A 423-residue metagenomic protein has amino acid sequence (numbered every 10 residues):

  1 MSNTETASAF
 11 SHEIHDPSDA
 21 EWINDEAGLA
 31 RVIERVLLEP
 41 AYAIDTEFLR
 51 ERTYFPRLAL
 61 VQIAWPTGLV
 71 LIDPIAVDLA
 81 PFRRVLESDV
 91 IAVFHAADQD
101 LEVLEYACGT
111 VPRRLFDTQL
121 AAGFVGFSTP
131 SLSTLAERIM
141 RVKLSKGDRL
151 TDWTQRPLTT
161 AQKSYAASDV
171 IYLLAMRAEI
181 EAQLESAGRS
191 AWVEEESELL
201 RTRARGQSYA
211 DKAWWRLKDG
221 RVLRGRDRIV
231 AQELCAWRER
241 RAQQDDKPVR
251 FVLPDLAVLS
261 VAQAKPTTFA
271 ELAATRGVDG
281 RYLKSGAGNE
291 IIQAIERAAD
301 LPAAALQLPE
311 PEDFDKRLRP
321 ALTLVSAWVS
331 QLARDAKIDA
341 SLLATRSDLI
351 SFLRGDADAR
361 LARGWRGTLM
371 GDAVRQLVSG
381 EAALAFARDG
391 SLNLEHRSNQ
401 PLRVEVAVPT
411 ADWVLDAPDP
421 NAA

Functional and structural regions predicted by a protein language model:
M1-Y42, T46: N-terminal accessory regions of nucleic-acid-interacting proteins
A9-D16, W22, L60-Q62, T67-L174 (+3 more regions): Active-site-proximal helix-loop-helix substrate-binding element of RNase H-like nuclease domains
P40, A59-V61, V249: Structural beta-strand/beta-sheet cores of well-ordered domains, especially the beta-sheet scaffolds that support
E47-A64: An N-terminal structural lobe/cap that precedes and organizes the functional/catalytic core across diverse proteins
L49, Q119-F124, L256-S260, D313: Conserved short loop/turn motifs at secondary-structure junctions
T160, V170, M176, I180-A423: Accessory DNA-binding and partner-docking regions appended to nucleic-acid-acting proteins, especially the terminal
